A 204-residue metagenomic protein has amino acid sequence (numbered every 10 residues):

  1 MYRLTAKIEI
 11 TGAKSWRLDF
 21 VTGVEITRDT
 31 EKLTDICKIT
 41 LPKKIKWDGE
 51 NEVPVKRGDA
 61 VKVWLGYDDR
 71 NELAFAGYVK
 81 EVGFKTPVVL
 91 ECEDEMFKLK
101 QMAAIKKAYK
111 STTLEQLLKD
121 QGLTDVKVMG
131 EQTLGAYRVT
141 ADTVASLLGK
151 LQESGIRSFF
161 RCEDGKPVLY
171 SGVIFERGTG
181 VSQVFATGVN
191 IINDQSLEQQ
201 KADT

Functional and structural regions predicted by a protein language model:
M1-L99, I191-D194: Assembly/oligomerization scaffold segments
Y2, P87-L99, K127-K201: Short beta-strand-centered interaction patches in the first periplasmic/extracellular domains of large envelope
I36, K100-A104, L114-V139: N-terminal export/assembly leaders
E52, A104-K106: Short, solvent-exposed loop/turn segments at secondary-structure boundaries
A76, E115-L118, A145-L148: Extracytoplasmic/secreted envelope proteins and their assembly/folding machinery, especially bacterial periplasmic
